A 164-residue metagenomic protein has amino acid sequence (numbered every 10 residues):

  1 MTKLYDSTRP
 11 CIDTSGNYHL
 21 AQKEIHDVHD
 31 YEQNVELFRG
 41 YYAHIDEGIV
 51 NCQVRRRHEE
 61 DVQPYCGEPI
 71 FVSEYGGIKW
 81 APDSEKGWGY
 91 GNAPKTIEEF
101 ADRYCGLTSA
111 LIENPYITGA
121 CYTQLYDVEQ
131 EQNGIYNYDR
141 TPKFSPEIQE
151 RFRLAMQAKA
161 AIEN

Functional and structural regions predicted by a protein language model:
M1-P142, R151: Substrate-binding/catalytic cleft of secreted carbohydrate-active enzymes, primarily glycoside hydrolases
R153-N164: Surface beta-strand/loop "capping" patches
